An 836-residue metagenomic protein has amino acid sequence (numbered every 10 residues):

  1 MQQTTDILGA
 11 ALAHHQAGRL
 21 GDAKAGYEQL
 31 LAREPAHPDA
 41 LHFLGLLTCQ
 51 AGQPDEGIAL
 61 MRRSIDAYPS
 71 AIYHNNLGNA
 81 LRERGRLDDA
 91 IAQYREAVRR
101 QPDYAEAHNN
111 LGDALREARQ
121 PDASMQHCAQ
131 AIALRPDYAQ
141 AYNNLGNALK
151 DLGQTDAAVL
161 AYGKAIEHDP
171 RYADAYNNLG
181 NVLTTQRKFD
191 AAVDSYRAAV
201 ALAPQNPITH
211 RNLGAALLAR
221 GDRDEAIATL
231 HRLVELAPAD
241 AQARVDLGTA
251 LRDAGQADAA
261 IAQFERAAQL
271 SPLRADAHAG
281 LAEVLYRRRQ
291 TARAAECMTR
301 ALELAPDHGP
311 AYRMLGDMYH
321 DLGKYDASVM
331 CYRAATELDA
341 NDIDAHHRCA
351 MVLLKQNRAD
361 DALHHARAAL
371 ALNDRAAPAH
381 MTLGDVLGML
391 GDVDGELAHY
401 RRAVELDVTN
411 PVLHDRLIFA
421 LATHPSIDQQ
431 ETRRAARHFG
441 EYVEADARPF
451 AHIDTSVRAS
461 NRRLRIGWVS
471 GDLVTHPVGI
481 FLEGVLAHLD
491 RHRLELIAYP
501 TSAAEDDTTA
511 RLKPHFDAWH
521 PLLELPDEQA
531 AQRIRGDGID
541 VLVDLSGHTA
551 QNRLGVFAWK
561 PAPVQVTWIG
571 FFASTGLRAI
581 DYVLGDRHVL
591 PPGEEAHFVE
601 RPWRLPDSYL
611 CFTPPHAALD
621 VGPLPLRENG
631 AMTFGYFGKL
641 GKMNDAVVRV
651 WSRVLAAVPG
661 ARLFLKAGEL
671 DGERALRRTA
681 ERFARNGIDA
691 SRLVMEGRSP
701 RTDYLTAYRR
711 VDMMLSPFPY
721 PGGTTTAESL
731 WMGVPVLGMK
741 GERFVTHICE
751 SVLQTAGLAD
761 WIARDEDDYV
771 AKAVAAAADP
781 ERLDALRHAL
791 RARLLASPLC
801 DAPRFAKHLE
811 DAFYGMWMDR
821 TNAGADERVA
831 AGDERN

Functional and structural regions predicted by a protein language model:
M1-G630, R649, E681-I688, S699-M713 (+4 more regions): Alpha-helical solenoid repeat scaffolds of the TPR/TPR-like class and their adjacent stem/linker regions that mediate
I466-W468, F634, L663: Conserved hydrophobic helix-helix packing surfaces used for dimerization/oligomerization
V469, F637-G638, K666, E696: Short hydrophobic "strand-cap" motifs at the C-terminus of beta-strands
R493-E495, S652-E681: A conserved nucleotide-sugar
L715, S729: Donor-sugar nucleotide-binding helix/loop cap in glycosyltransferases
P717-P719: A short structural motif in glycosyltransferase catalytic domains
L730-W731, Q754: Short alpha-helix at the nucleotide-sugar/activated-sugar donor binding site of glycosyltransferases and closely
T746-G757, I762: Short acidic/histidine- and often glycine-rich active-site loop of Leloir-type glycosyltransferases that engages
